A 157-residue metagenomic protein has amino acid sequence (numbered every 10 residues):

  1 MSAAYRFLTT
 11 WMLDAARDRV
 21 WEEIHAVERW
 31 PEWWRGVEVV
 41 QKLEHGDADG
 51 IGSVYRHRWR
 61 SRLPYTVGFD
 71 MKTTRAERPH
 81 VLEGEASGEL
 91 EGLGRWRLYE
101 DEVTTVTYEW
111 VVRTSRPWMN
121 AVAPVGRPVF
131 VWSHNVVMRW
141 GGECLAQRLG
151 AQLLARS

Functional and structural regions predicted by a protein language model:
M1-D47, A155-S157: Hydrophobic ligand-binding cavity/cleft-lining segments
Y5, A15, R58, E83 (+1 more regions): Residue-level detector of alpha-helix boundaries and kinks
L8-M12, G68-D70, L93-R95, E109: Well-ordered beta-strand positions in beta-sheet-rich domains
M12-A16, R58-R62, T74, Y99-D101 (+1 more regions): Solvent-exposed residues in well-ordered beta-strands and their adjoining turns, especially edge/terminal strands
H25, G68, N120-A121: Generic recognition of short, well-ordered alpha-helical segments
E32, Q41-L93, E102-T105, R139-S157: Glycine-rich portal/gate segments that line the openings of hydrophobic small-molecule binding cavities
E83-W140: Beta-strand/loop substructures that line and gate deep hydrophobic ligand-binding cavities in soluble
